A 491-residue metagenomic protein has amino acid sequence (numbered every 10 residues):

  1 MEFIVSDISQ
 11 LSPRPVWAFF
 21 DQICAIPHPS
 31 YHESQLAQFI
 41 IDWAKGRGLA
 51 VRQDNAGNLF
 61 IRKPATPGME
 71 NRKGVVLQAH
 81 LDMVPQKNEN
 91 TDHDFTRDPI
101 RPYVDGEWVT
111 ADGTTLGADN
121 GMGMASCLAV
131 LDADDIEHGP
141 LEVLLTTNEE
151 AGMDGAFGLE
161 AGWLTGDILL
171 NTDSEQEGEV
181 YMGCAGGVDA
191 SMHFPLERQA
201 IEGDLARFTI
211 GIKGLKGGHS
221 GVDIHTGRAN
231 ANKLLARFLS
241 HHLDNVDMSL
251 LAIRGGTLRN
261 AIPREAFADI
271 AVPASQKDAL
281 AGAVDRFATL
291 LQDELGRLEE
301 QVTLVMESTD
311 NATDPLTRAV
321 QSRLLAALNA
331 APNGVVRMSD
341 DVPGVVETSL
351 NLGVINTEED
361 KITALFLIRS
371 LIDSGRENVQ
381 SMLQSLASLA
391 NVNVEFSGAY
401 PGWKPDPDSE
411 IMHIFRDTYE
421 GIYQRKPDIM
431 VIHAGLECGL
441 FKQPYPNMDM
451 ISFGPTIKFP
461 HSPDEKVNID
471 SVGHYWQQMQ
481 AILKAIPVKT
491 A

Functional and structural regions predicted by a protein language model:
E2-W108: Acidic/His- and Gly-rich active-site-bordering loop/insert found across diverse amide/peptide-bond hydrolases
I8, P13-V16, D340, E347-D360 (+2 more regions): Zn-dependent metallopeptidase/amidohydrolase metal-coordination segment
P27, E107-T110, E150-A151, F157-R369: Midchain, well-structured core segments that form catalytic/ion-binding scaffolds
M69-A151, A156-D167, R318, N329-N333 (+3 more regions): Active-site metal-coordination/substrate-binding segment of hydrolases, especially metallo-dependent peptidases
E70-N71, A274-A283, D373-V379: Short, conserved charged micro-motifs
D223, N230-N232, A236-I253, P405-M448: Active-site-adjacent substrate-binding region of metalloamidase/peptidase-like peptide-processing proteins
R228-N245, A274-K277, R323-N329, R337 (+3 more regions): His/Asp/Glu-rich mid-to-C-terminal helical/loop segments that flank catalytic regions of hydrolases
V345-A434: Substrate-recognition/cap regions that form aromatic- and gly/pro-loop-enriched pockets for small-molecule ligands
